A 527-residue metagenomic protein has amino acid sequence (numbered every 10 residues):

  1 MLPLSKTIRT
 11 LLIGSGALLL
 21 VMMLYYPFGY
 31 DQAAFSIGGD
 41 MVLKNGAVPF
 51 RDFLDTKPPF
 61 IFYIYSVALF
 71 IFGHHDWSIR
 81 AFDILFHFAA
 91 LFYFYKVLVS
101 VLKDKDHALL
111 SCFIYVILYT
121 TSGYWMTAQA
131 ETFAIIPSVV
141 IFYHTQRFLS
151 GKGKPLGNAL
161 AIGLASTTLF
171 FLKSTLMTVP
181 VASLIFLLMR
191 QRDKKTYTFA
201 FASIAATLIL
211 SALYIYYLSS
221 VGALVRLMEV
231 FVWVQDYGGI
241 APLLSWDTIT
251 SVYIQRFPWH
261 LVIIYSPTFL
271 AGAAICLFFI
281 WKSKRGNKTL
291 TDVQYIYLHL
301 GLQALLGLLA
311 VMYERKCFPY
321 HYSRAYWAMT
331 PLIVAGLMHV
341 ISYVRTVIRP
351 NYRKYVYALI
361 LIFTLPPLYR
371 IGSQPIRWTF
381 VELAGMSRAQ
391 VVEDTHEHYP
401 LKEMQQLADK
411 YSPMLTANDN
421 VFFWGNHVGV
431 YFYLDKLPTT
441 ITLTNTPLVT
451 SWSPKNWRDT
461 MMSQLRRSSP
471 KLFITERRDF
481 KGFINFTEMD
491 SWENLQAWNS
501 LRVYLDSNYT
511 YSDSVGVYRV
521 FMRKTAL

Functional and structural regions predicted by a protein language model:
M1-L2, V179-L208, I280-K288, L337 (+1 more regions): Perimembrane helix-loop-helix junctions
K6, F94-I117, I135-I136, G153 (+1 more regions): Transmembrane-helix signature of polytopic, membrane-embedded enzymes that assemble or transfer cell-envelope glycans
K57, S174-L176, Y357-A526: Extracytoplasmic
A81-L102, V140: Transmembrane-helix motifs of polytopic, lipid-linked glycan transferases
S100-K105, V139-A161, L188, P267-L290 (+1 more regions): Membrane-interface transmembrane helices that cradle and orient dolichyl/undecaprenyl
G123-A134: Short acidic/glycine- and proline-prone juxtamembrane loop motifs at membrane-interface regions of multi-pass membrane
L156-S174, P180-I185, A205, I209 (+1 more regions): Membrane-interface alpha helices of multi-pass inner-membrane proteins
T178, E314-I348: Hydrophobic/aromatic-rich transmembrane helices and adjacent perimembrane loops
